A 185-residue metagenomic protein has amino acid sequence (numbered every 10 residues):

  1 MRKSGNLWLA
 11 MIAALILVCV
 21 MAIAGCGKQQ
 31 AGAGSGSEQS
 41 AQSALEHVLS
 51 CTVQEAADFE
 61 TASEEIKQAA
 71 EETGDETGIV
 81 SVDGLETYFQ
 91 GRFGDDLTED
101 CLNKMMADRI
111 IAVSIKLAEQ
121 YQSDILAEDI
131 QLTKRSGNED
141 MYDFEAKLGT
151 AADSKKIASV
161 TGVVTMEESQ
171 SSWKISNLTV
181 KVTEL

Functional and structural regions predicted by a protein language model:
R2-I12: Bacterial N-terminal signal peptides that target proteins for export
K3, Q29-A33: Hydrophobic membrane-targeting and insertion signals
A13-C19: Core hydrophobic alpha-helical transmembrane segments of single-pass membrane proteins
A22-G25: C-terminal motif of bacterial Sec signal peptides marking the signal peptidase cleavage site
G27, I157-L185: Short beta-strand edge/turn micro-motifs at domain boundaries
A33-F59, K134-T150, V160: N-terminal hydrophobic signal/anchor transmembrane helix of membrane proteins
G36-E119: Core segments of small alpha/beta cavity-forming domains
S114-A152: Surface-exposed, charged secondary-structure patches
